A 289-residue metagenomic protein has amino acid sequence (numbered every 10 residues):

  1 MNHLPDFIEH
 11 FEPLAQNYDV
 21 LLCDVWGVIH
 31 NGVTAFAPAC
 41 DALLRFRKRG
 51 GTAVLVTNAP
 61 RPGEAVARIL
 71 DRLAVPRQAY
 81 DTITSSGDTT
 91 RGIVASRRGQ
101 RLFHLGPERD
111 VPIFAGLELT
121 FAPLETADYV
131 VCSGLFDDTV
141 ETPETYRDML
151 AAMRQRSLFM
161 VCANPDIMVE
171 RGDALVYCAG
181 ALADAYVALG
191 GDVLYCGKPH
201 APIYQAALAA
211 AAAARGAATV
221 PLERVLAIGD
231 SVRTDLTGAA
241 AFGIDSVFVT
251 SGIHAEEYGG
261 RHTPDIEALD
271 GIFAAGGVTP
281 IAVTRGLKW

Functional and structural regions predicted by a protein language model:
M1-V25, H30-R49, V56-T84, D88-W289: Asp-based, Mg2+/Mn2+-dependent phosphohydrolase catalytic module
